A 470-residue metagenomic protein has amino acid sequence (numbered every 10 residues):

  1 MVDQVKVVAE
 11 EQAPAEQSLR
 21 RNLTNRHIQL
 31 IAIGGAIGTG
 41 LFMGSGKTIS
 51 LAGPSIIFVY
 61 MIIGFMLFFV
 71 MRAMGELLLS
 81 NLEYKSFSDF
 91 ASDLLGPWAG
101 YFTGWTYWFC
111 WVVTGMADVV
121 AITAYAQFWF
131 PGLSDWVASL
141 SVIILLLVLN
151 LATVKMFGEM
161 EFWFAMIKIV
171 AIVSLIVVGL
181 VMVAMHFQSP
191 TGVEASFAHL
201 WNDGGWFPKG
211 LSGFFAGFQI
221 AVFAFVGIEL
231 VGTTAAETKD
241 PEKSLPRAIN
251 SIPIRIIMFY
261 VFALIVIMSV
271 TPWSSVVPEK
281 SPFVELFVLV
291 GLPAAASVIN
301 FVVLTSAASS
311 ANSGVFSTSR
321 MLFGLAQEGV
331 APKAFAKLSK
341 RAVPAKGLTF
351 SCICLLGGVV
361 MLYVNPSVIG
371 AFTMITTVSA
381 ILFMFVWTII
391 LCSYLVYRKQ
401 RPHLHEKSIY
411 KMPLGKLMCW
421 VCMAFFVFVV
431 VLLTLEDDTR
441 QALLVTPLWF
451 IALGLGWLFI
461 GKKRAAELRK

Functional and structural regions predicted by a protein language model:
M1-G46, S50-S55, F68-R72, E83-Y84 (+5 more regions): Membrane-interface "cap" regions at the ends of multi-pass membrane proteins
Q4-Q12, D89-S92, V119-S139, A171-S174 (+4 more regions): Helix-loop-helix connectors at the membrane interface of multi-pass transporters/channels
P14-L19, I56-I57, P131-S134, M166-F301: Helix-loop-helix junctions that connect adjacent transmembrane segments in multi-pass membrane transporters
L19-R20, M43-A138, I254-I257, V261-F262 (+1 more regions): Extracellular loop-to-transmembrane helix junctions
E83-Y84, T106-A121, F225-T238, A296-K333 (+3 more regions): Membrane-helix boundary/coupling elements in multi-pass transport proteins
D89-S92, G96, F128, W201 (+2 more regions): TM-loop-TM module centered on a large, flexible mid-protein loop between adjacent transmembrane helices in multi-pass
T123, W136-A195, V226, I249-P253 (+4 more regions): Membrane-interface loop-to-helix entry segments
W163-F164, A334-A345, M384-D438, E467-R469: C-terminal membrane-solvent junction of multi-pass transporters and transport-like membrane proteins
